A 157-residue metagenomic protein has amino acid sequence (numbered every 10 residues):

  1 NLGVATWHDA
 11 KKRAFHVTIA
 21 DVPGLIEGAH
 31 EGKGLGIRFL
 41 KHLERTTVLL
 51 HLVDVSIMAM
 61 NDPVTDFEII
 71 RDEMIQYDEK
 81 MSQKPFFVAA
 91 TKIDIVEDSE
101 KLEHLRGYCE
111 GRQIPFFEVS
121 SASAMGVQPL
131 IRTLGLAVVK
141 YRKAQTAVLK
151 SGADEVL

Functional and structural regions predicted by a protein language model:
N1-A29, R45-V48, L52-V55: Switch I (G2) and immediately adjacent beta-strands of P-loop GTPase domains
G3, G34-G36, G126: Glycine-centered flexibility motif
G3, H30-E31, L40, M60 (+1 more regions): Short capping/connector residues at structural and topological boundaries
V4-W7, E27-G28, I37, Q83 (+1 more regions): Generic structural "secondary-structure junction" signal
H8, R13-F15, M58-E68, D72-L157: C-terminal-of-GTPase-core extension/linker across diverse P-loop GTPases
P23-K33, S56-V64, D94: Flexible beta-alpha connector loops of hexameric P-loop NTPases
E31-L35, E100-K101: Short secondary-structure boundary/capping elements
G34-M60, R71-M81: Inter-motif core of Ras-like GTPase G domains
